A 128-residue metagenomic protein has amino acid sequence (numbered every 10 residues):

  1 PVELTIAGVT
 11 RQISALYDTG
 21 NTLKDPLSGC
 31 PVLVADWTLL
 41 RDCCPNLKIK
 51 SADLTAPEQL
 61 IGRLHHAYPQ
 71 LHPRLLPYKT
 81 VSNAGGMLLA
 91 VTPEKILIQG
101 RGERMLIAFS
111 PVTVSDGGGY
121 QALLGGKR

Functional and structural regions predicted by a protein language model:
P1-R128: Pepsin/retropepsin-fold aspartyl endopeptidases
